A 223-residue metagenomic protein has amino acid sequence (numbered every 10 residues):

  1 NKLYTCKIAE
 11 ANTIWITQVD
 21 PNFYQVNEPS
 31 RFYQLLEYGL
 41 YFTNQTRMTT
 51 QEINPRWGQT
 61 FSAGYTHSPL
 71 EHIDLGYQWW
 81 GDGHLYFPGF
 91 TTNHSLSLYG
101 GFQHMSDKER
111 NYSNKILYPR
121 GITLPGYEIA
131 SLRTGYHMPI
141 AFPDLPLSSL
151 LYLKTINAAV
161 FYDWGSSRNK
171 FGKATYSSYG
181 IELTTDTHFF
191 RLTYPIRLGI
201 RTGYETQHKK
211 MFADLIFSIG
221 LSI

Functional and structural regions predicted by a protein language model:
N1-I14: Outer-membrane beta-barrel channel domains
T5-K7, A159, T206-K210: Extracellular/periplasmic, surface-exposed regions of secreted and cell-surface proteins
C6, R110, K170-G172, F212: Outer-membrane beta-barrel and related beta-rich outer-membrane complex signature in Gram-negative bacteria
E10, Q18-I156, V160, R168-N169: C-terminal outer-membrane beta-barrel translocator/porin domains of Gram-negative envelope proteins and their
E37-L40, L132-T134, I181-L183, M211-I223: Outer-membrane beta-barrel "beta-signal"
N93, Y136, T155-F189, L198: Outer-membrane beta-barrel transmembrane domain signature
H94, L98-K108, H188-I223: Predominantly the C-terminal beta-signal and adjacent terminal strand-loop region of outer-membrane beta-barrel
